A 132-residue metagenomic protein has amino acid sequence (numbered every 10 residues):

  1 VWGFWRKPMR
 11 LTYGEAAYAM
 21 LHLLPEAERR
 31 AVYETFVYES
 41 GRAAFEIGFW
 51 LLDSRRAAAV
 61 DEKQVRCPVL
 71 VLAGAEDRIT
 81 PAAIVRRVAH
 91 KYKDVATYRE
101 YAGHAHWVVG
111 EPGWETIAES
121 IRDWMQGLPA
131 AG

Functional and structural regions predicted by a protein language model:
V1-T35, A43-I47: Helix-rich cap/lid subdomain of alpha/beta-hydrolase
Y38, D94-V95: Short, well-ordered coil loops that connect the C-terminus of an alpha-helix to the N-terminus of a beta-strand
Y38-D61: Active-site nucleophile elbow and catalytic-triad environment of alpha/beta-hydrolase enzymes
E62-R66, K91-K93: Short, conserved loop/helix-junction motifs that constitute active-site signature segments in enzyme catalytic cores
V65, V71-A73, D77: Short beta-strand/loop motif that positions the catalytic acidic residue of the alpha/beta-hydrolase fold
R78-I84: Conserved alpha/beta-hydrolase "acid-adjacent" motif
V95-G132: Catalytic active-site module of serine/aspartate enzymes centered on a nucleophile-bearing elbow/loop
